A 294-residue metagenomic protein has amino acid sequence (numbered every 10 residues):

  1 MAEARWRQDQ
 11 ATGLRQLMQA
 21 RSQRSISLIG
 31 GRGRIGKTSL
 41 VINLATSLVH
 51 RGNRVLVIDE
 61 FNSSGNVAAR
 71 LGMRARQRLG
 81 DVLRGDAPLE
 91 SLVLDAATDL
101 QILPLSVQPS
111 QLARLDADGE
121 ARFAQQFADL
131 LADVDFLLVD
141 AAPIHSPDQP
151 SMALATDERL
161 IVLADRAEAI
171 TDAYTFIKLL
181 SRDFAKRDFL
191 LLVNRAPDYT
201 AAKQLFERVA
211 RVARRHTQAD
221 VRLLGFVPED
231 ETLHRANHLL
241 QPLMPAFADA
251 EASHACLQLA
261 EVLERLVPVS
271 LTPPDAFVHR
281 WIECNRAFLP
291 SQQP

Functional and structural regions predicted by a protein language model:
M1-I35, T46-S47, A87-S91: Extreme N-terminal, non-catalytic leader segments that precede Walker-type/kinase nucleotide-binding cores
A2, W6, P242-P294: NTP-binding/hydrolysis catalytic cores, primarily Walker-type P-loop NTPases
W6, G13, E60-I102, L224: Phosphate-binding loop that captures ATP/GTP phosphates
L40: Hydrophobic positions on the alpha1 helix immediately C-terminal to the Walker A/P-loop
S47-I58: Post-Walker A helix-loop "phosphate-sensing" segment adjacent to the P-loop in P-loop NTPases
P104-S151: Cytosolic-facing regulatory segments adjacent to core modules
F136-G225: Conserved catalytic-core segment of NTP-binding enzymes
R215-M244, C256: Beta-strand-loop-alpha "switch" segments that mediate conformational coupling across diverse proteins
